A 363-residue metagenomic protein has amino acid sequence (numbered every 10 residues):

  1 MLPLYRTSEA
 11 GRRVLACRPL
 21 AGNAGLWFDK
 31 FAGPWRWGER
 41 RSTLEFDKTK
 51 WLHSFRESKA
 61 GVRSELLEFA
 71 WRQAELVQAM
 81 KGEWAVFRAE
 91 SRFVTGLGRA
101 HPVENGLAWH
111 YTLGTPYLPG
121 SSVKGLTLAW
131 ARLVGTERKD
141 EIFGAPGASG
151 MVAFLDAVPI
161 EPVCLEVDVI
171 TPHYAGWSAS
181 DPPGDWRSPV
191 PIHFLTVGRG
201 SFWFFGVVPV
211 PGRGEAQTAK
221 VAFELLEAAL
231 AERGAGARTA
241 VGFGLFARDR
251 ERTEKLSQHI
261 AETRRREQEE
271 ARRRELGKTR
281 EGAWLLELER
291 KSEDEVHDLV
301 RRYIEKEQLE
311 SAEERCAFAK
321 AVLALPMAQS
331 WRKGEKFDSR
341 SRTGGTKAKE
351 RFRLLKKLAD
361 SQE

Functional and structural regions predicted by a protein language model:
M1-E363: Small/polar/charged residue-enriched interaction surfaces, especially the RNA/DNA-contacting tracks of RNP/CRISPR
